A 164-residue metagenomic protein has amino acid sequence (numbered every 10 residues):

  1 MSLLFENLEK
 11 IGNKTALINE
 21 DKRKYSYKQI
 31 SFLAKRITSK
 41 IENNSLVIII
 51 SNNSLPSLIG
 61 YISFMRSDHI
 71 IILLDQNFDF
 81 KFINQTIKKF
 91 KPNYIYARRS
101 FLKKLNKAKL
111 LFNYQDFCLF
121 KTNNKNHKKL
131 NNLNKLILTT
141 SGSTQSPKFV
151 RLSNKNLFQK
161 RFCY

Functional and structural regions predicted by a protein language model:
F5, N13-I41, K81-N84, L152-K155: Conserved AMP-binding/adenylate-forming core of the ANL superfamily
G12-K14, N44-S45, P92, N131-K135: A general structural motif
L17, V47, N93-R98, L111-N113: Short, hydrophobic beta-strand segments that form beta-sheet elements in well-ordered domains
S26-Y27, K135-F162: Conserved AMP-binding A3 loop
R36-N77: Conserved AMP-binding/adenylate-forming
T38-K40, I71-I72, Q76-K104, F158-Y164: Conserved ATP-dependent adenylate/AMP-binding module captured primarily in the ANL superfamily
N113-K135, R151, Q159-R161: Flexible, low-complexity linker/hinge segments
